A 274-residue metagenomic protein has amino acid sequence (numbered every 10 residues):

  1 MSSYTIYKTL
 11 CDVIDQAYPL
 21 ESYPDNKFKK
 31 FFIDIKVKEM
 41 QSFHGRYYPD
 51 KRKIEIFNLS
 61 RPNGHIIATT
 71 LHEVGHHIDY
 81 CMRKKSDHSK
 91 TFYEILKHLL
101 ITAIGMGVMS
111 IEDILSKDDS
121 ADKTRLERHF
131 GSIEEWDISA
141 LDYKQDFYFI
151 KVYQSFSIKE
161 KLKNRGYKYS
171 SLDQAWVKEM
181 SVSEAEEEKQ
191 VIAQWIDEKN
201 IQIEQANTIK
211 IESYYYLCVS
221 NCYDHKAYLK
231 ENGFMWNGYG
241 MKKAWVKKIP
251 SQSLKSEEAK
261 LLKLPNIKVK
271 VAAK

Functional and structural regions predicted by a protein language model:
M1-E55, L99-T102: Auxiliary, metal-adjacent structural segments of Zn-dependent hydrolase domains
I6, I67, L71, H88: Hydrophobic (often cysteine-bearing) scaffold residues that line and stabilize catalytic clefts of nucleotide/cofactor
K51-T70, K84: Short pre-active-site segment immediately N-terminal to the catalytic Zn-binding motif
A68-Y80: Active-site recognition of the HExxH zinc-binding catalytic motif
M82-R125: Post-HExxH zinc-binding segment in Zn-dependent metallohydrolases
S110-K274: Accessory DNA-engaging acidic/polar modules
